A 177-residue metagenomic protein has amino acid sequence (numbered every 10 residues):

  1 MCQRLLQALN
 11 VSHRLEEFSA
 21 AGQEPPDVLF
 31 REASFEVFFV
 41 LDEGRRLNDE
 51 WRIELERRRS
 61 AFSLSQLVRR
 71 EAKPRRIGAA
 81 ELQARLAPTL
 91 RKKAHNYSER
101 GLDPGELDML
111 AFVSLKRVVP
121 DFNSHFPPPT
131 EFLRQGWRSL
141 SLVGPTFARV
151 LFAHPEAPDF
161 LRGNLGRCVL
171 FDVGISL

Functional and structural regions predicted by a protein language model:
M1-A21, F38-L177: Metal-dependent nuclease catalytic core centered on acidic motifs
E24-P25: Aromatic-lined ligand-binding clefts that engage carbohydrates, nucleic acids, or primary amines
V28, A33-F39: Conserved catalytic cores of phosphodiester-cleaving nucleases, focusing on short active-site segments
